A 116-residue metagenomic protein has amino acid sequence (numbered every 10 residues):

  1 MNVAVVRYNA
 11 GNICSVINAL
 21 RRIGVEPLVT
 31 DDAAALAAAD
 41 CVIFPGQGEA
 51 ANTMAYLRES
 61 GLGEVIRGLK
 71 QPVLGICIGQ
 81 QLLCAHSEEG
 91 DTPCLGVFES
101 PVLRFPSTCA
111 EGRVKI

Functional and structural regions predicted by a protein language model:
M1-A4: Extreme N-terminal starter segment of soluble prokaryotic enzymes
V6-Y8: Short hydrophobic segments within beta-strands
V16: Divalent-cation-assisted or electrostatically stabilized phosphate/pyrophosphate-binding catalytic cores
R22-V29, A55-R58: Short gly/ser/thr-rich secondary-structure transition/capping motifs
P27-A38: Short acidic low-complexity segments
I43-P45: Structural motif
G48-I116: Cysteine-nucleophile active-site neighborhood
